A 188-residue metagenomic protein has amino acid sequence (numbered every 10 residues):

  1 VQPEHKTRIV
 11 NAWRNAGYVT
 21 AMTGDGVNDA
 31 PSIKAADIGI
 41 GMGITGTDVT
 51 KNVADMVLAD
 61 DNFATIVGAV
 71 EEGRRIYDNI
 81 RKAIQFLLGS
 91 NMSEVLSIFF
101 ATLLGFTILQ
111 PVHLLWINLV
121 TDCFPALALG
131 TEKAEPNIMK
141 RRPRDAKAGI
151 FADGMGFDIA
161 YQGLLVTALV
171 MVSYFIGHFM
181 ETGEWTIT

Functional and structural regions predicted by a protein language model:
V1-A21, G41-T188: Membrane-embedded transport module
E4-V10, G26-A36: Acidic, divalent-metal-coordinating active-site segment for phosphoryl/phosphodiester hydrolysis, typified by short
